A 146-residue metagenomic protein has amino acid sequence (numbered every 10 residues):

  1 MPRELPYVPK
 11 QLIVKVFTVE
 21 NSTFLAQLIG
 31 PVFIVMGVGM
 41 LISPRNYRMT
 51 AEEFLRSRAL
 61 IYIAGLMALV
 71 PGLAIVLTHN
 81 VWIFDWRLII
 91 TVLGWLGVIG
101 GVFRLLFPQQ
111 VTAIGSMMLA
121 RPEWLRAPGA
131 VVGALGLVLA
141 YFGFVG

Functional and structural regions predicted by a protein language model:
L5, P9-G146: Membrane-interface extramembranous regions
